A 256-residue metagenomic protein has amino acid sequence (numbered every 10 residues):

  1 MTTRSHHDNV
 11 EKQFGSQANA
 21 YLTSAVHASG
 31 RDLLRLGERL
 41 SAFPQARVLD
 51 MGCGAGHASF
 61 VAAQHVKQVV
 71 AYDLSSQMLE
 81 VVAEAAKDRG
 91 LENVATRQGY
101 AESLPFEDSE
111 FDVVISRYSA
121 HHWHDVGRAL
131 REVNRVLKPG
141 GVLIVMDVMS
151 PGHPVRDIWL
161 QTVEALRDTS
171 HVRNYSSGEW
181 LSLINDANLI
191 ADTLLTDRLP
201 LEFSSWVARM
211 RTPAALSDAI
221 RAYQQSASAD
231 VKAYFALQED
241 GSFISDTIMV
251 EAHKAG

Functional and structural regions predicted by a protein language model:
M1-F43, H57-V61, M78-V81, S205-V207: Conserved class I S-adenosyl-L-methionine
L49-M51, A55-S103: Class I SAM-dependent methyltransferase SAM/SAH-binding core
E102-V113: A short acidic, Gly/Pro-enriched loop at the edge of an enzyme's catalytic core that lines a small-molecule cofactor
D112-D125: A short SAM/SAH-binding and catalytic strip from SAM-dependent methyltransferases
G127-P139: A short glycine-rich, Lys/Arg-flanked "PGG" loop and its adjoining helix->strand segment in the class I
I144-L166: Conserved class I S-adenosyl-L-methionine
R173-A187: Short alpha-helix
A187, D192-G256: Conserved Class I S-adenosyl-L-methionine
